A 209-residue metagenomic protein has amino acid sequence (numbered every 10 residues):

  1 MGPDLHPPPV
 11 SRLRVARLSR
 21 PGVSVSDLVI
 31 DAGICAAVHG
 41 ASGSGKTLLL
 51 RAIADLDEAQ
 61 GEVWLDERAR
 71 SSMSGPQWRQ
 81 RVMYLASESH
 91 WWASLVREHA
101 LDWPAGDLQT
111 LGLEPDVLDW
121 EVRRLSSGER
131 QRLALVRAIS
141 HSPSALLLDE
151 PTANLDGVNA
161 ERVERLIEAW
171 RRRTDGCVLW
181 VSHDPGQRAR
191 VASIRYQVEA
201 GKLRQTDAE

Functional and structural regions predicted by a protein language model:
H39-A41: The feature captures the beta-strand-to-loop junction immediately N-terminal to the Walker
I53-A54: Helix-to-loop junction immediately C-terminal to a conserved catalytic motif
A69-M83: ABC ATPase NBD coupling module
R81, E88-D107: Q-loop/switch helix immediately C-terminal to the Walker
E121-E129: Conserved ABC ATPase signature
L135: Hydrophobic anchor residue at the start of the ABC signature
L146-E150: Catalytic Walker B motif of ABC-type/P-loop ATPase nucleotide-binding domains
